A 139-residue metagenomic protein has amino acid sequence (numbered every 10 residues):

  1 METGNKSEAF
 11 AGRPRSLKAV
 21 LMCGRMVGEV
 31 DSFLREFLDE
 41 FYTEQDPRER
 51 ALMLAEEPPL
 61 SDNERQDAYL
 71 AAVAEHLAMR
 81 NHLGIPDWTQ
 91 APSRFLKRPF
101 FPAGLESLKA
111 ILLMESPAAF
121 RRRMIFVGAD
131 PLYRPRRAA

Functional and structural regions predicted by a protein language model:
E2-I85: Charged, helix-prone or intrinsically disordered regulatory segments positioned adjacent to compact structured domains
N81-A139: Charge-dense, extended regions
